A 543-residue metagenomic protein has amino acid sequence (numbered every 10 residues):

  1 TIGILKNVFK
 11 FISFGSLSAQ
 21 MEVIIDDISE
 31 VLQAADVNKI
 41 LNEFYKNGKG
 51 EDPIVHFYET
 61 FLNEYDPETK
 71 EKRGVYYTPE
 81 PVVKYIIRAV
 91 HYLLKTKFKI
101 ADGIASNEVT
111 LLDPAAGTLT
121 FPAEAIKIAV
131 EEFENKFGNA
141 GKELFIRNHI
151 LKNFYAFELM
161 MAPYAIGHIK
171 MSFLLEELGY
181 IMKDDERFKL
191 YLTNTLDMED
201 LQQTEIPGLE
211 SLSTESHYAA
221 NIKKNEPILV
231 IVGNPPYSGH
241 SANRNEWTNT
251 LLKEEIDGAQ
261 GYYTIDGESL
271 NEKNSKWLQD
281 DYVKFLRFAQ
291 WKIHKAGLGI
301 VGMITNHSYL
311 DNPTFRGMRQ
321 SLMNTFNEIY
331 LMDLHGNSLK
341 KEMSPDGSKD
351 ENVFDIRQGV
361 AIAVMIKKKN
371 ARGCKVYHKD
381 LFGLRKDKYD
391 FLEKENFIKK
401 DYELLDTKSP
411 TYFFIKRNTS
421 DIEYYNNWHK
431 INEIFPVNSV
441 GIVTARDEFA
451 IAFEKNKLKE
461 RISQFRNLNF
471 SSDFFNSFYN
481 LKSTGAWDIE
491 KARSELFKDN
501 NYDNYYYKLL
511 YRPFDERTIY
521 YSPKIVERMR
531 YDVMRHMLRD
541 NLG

Functional and structural regions predicted by a protein language model:
T1, K70, K95-K99, A371-V376: Short, solvent-exposed secondary-structure capping/transition elements
T1-D66: Long recognition/docking surfaces used for binding and targeting
T1-S29, Y76, D499, N504-L509 (+2 more regions): Nucleic-acid modification enzymes, centered on SAM-dependent nucleic-acid methyltransferases
I2, M21, I25, G50-V55 (+9 more regions): Alpha-helix initiation and N-capping motif
I4-F11, V83-Y85, P114, K388-F391: Eukaryote-specific, cytoplasm-facing alpha-helical/coiled-coil scaffolding segments in long proteins
L17-Q20, Q33-F44, Y65, T69-K70 (+5 more regions): Residue-level signal for secondary-structure boundary elements
K49, F61-M332, K341: SAM-dependent methyltransferase catalytic region
N243-N245, E272-K273, W291-G543: Sequence-level detector for compositionally biased, low-complexity segments
